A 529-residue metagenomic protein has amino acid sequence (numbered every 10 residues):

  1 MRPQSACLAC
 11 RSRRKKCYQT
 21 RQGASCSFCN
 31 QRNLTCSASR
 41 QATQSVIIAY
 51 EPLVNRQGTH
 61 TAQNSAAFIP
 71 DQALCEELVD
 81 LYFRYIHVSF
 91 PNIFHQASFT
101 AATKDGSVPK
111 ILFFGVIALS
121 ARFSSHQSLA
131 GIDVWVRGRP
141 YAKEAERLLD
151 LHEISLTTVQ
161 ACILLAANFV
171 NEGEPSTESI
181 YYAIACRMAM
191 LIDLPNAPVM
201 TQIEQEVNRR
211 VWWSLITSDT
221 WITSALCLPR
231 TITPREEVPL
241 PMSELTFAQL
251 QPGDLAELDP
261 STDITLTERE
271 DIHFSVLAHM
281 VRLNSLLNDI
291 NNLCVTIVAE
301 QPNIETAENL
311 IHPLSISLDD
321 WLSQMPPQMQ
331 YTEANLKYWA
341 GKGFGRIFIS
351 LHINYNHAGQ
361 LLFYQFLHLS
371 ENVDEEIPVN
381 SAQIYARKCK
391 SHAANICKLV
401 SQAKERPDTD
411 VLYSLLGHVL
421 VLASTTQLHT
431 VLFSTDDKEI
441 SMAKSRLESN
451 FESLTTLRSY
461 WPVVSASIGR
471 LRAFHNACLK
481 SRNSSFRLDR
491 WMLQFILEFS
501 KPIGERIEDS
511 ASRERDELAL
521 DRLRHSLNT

Functional and structural regions predicted by a protein language model:
M1-Q41: N-terminal cysteine-rich, zinc-dependent DNA-binding domains of eukaryotic transcription factors
M1-S5, R11, R21, N64-E76 (+11 more regions): Extended, leucine-rich alpha-helical cores of fungal transcription factors
A24-S27, T43-V46, F99-T100, R470-R472: Short amphipathic alpha-helical segments embedded in low-complexity Lys/Glu-rich regions
T43-A62: Intrinsically disordered, low-complexity regulatory regions of eukaryotic transcription factors
S89-F99: Eukaryotic beta-rich interaction modules
S124-L129, A382: Boundary/linker elements of alpha-helical solenoid repeat scaffolds
L250-I264: A short, charged helix-loop
N380, I384, S434, S441-T529: C-terminal, low-complexity intrinsically disordered regions in eukaryotic proteins
